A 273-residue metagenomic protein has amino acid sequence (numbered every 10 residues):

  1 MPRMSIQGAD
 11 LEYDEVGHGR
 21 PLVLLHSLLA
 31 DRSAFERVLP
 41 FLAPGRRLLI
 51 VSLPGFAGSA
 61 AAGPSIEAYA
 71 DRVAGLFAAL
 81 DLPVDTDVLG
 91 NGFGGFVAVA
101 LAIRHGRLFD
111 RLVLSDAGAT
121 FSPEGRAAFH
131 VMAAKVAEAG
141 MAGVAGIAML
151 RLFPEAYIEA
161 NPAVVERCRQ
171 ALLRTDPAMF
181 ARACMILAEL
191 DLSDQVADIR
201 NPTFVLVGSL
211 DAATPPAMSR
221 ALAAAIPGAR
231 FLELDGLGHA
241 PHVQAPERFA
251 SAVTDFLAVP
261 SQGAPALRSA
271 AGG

Functional and structural regions predicted by a protein language model:
M1-L22, A43-R46, L82, T254-G273: Alpha/beta-hydrolase fold catalytic core
Q7-A60: Conserved HGGG/HGGXW glycine-rich cap/lid loop of the alpha/beta-hydrolase fold
E36-P40, L49-L89, S251: Active-site loop/oxyanion-hole signature of alpha/beta-hydrolase fold enzymes
G90, G94, A98: Gly/Ala-rich beta-loop-alpha elbow adjacent to hydrolase catalytic centers
V99, I103-R104, F109-G140: Flexible "cap/lid" loop of the alpha/beta hydrolase fold
P123-A127, A139-D198: Conserved alpha/beta-hydrolase catalytic His-Asp/Glu region
I199, V205-V207, D211: Short beta-strand/loop motif that positions the catalytic acidic residue of the alpha/beta-hydrolase fold
A229-G273: Catalytic active-site module of serine/aspartate enzymes centered on a nucleophile-bearing elbow/loop
